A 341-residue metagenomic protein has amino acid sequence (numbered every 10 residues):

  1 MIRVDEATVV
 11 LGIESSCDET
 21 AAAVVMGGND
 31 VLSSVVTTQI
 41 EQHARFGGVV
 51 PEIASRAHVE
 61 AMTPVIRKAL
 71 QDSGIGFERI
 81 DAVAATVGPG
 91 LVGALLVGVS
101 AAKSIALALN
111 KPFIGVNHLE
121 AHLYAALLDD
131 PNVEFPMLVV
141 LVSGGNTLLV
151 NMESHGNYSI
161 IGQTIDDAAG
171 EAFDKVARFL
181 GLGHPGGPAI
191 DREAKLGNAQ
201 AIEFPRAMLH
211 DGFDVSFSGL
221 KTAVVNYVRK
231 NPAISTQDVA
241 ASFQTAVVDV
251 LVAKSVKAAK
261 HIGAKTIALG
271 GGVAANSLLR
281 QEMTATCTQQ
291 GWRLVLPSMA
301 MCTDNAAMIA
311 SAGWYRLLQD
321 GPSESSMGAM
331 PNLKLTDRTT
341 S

Functional and structural regions predicted by a protein language model:
M1-T8, V116-L138, A312: Conserved phosphate-binding catalytic cores of ATP/NTP-utilizing and phosphoryl-transfer enzymes
I2-T8, S15-S16, A23, S33 (+4 more regions): A short helix-loop
A7-R79, A85-P89, H118, H122: N-terminal beta-alpha supersecondary unit
G12-I13, A84-T86, N117, L138-S143 (+2 more regions): Short beta-strand segments
V49, R79-A125, D130: Glycine-rich phosphate-binding loop and adjoining helix at the ATP-binding site of ATP-dependent phosphoryl-transfer
G76-V87, I262-V273, V295-S298: Short glycine-rich phosphate-binding loop at a beta-alpha junction
G115, M283-I309, S323: Conserved phosphate-binding/catalytic loops in two-lobed NTP-binding clefts
R192-I267, S277-Q290, L317-D320, D337-S341: A contiguous, well-structured pocket-lining segment that forms one wall/lid of small-molecule binding clefts in soluble
